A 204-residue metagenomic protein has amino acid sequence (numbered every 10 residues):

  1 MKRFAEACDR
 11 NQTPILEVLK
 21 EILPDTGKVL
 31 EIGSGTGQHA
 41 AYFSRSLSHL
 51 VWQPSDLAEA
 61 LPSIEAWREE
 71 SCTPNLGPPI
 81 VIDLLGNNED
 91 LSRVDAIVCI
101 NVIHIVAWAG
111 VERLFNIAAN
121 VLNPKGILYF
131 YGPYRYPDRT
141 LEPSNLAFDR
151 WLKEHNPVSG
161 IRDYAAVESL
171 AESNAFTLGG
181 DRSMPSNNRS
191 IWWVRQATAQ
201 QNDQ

Functional and structural regions predicted by a protein language model:
M1-D25: Class I SAM-dependent methyltransferase Rossmann-like catalytic core, especially the SAM/SAH-binding loop
D25-G35: Conserved class I S-adenosyl-L-methionine
L30, Q38-N87: Class I SAM-dependent methyltransferase SAM/SAH-binding core
E89-I97: A short acidic, Gly/Pro-enriched loop at the edge of an enzyme's catalytic core that lines a small-molecule cofactor
V106-A118: A short, conserved alpha-helix within the catalytic core of class I
K125-Y134: Conserved beta-strand signature within the Rossmann-like core of class I S-adenosyl-L-methionine
L141-A165: Conserved Class I S-adenosyl-L-methionine
F176-Q204: Core SAM-dependent methyltransferase catalytic element
